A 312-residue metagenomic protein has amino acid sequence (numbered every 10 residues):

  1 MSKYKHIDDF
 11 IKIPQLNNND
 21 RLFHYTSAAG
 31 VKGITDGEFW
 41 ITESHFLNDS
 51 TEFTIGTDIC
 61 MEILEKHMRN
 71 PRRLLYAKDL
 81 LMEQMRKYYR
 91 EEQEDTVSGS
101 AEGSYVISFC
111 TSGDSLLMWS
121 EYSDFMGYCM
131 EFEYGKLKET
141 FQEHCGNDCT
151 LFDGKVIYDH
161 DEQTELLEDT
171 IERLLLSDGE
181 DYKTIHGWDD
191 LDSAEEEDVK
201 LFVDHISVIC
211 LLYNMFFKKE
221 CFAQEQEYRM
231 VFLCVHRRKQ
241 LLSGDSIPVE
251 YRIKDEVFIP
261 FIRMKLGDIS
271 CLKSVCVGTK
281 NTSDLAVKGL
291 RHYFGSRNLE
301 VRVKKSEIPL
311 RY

Functional and structural regions predicted by a protein language model:
M1-Y312: Partner-binding and oligomerization surfaces adjacent to conserved cores of proteins that assemble macromolecular
